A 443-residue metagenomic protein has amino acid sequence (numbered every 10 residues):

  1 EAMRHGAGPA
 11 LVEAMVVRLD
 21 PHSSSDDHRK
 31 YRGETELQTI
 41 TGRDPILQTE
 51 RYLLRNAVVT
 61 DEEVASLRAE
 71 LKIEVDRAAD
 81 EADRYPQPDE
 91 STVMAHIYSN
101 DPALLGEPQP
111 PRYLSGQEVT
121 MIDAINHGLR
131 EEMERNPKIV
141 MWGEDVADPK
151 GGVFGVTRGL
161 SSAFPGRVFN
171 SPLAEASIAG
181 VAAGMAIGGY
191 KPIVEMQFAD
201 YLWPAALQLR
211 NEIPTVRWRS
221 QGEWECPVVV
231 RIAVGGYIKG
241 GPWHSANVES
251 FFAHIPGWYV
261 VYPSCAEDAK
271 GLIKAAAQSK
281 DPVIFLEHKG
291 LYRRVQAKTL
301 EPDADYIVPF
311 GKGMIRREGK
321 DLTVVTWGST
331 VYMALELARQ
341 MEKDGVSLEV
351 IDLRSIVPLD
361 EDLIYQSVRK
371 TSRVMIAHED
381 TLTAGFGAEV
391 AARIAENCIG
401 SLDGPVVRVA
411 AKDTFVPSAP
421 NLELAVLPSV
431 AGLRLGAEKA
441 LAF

Functional and structural regions predicted by a protein language model:
E1-R84, G155-G159, W224-C226, Y237 (+1 more regions): Thiamine diphosphate
D89-E90: Outer-membrane beta-barrel domain signature, strongest for Gram-negative TonB-dependent receptors and also present
M94-L286, G290-L291, L424: Thiamine diphosphate
